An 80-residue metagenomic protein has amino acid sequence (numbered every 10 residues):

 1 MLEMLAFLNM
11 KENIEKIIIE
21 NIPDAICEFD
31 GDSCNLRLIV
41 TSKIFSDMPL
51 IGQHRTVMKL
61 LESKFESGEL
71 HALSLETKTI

Functional and structural regions predicted by a protein language model:
L2-I80: N-terminal, polar/charged subdomain of small-to-medium soluble alpha/beta proteins
